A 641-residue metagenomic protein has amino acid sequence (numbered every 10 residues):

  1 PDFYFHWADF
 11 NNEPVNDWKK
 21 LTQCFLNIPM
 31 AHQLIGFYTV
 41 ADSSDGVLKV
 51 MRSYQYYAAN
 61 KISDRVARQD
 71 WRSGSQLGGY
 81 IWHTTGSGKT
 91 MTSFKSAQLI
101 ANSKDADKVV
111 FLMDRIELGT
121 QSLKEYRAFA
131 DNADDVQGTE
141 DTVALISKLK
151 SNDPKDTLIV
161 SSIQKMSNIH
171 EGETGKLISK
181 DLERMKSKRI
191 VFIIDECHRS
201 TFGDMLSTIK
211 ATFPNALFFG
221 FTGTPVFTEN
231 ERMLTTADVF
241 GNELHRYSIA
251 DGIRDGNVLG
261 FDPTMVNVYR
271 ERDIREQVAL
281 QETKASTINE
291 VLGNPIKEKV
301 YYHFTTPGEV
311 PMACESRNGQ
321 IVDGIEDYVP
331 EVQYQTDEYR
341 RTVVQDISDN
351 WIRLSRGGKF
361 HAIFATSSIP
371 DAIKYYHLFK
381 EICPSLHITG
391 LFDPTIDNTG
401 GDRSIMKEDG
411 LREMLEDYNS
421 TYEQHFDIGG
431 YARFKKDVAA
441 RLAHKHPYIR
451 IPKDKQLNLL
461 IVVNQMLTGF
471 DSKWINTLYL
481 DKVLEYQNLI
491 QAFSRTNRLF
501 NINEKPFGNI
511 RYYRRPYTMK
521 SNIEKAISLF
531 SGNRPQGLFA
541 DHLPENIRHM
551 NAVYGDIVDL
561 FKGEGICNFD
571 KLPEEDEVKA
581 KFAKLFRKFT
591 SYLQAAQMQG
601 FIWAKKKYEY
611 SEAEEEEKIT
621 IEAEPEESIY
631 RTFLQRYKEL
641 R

Functional and structural regions predicted by a protein language model:
P1-K108, M113, E117, Q121-A133 (+3 more regions): ATP-dependent helicase/translocase motor core
N12, D17, E231-K359, Y376-E381 (+1 more regions): Interdomain helical connector at the RecA1-RecA2 junction of SF1/SF2 helicase-like NTPases
T84-T85, E196-S200, T212-E229, G256: Conserved helicase ATPase motor motifs in RecA-like P-loop NTPase domains
A128-T174: Inter-Walker segment of RecA-like/P-loop motor cores
T157-I194, R199-T208, V462-N464: Conserved RecA-like ASCE ATPase "motif II neighborhood" in helicase/translocase motors
Q164-S167, V191, P394-P544: Conserved RecA-like P-loop NTPase helicase motor core
Y302, F500-E615: Long, hydrophobic alpha-helical segments
P307, A313-V462, Y608, E622-S628 (+1 more regions): Conserved C-terminal RecA-like helicase domain
